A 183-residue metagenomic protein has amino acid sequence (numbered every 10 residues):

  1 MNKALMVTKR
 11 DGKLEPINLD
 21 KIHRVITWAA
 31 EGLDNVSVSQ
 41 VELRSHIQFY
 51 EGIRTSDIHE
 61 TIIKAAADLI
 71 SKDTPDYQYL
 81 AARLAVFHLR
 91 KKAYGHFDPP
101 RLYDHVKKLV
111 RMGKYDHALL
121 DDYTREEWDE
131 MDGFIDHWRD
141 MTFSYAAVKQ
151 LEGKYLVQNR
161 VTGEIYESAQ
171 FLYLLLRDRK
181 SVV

Functional and structural regions predicted by a protein language model:
M1-V183: Extended catalytic cores of very large enzyme megasubunits
